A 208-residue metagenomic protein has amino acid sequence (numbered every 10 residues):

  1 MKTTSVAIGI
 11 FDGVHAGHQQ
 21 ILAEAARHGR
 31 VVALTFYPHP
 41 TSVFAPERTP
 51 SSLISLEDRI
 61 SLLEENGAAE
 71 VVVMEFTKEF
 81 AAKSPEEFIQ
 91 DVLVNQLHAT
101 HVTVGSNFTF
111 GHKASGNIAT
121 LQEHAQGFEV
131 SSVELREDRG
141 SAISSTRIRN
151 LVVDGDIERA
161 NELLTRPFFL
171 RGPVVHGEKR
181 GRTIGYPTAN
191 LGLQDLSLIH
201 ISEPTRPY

Functional and structural regions predicted by a protein language model:
K2-S55: N-terminal catalytic cores of NTP/NDP-binding nucleotidyl/phosphoryl-transfer enzymes
H15, L63, V102, A160 (+1 more regions): Residue-level signal for inorganic ion chemistry
R30-V32, A69-E70, T100, E129: Residues at the starts of beta-strands that form the adenosine-phosphate
S51-R59, A82-I89: Glycine-rich, highly charged phosphate/nucleotide-binding loops
R59-I60, N66-E70: A glycine-rich helix N-cap at a beta->alpha junction
A82-P187: Classical nucleotidyltransferase
P187-L196: Anionic-ligand binding region
I199-Y208: Single conserved hydrophobic/aromatic residue that forms the stacking wall/gate of nucleotide- or nucleobase-binding
